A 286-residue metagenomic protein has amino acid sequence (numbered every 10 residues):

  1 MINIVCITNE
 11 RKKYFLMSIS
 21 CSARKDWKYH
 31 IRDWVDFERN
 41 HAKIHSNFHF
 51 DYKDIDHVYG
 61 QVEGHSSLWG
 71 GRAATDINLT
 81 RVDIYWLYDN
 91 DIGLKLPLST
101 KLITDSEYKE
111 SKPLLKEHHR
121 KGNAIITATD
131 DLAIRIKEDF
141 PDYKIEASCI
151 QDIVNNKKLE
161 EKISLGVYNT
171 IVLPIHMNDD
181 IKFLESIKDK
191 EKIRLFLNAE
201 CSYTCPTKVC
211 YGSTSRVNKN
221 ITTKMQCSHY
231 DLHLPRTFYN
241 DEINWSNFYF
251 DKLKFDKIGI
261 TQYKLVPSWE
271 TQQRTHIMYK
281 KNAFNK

Functional and structural regions predicted by a protein language model:
I4, E10-K158, K162, Y168-K286: Active-site pocket-lining/capping segments in soluble small-molecule metabolic enzymes
